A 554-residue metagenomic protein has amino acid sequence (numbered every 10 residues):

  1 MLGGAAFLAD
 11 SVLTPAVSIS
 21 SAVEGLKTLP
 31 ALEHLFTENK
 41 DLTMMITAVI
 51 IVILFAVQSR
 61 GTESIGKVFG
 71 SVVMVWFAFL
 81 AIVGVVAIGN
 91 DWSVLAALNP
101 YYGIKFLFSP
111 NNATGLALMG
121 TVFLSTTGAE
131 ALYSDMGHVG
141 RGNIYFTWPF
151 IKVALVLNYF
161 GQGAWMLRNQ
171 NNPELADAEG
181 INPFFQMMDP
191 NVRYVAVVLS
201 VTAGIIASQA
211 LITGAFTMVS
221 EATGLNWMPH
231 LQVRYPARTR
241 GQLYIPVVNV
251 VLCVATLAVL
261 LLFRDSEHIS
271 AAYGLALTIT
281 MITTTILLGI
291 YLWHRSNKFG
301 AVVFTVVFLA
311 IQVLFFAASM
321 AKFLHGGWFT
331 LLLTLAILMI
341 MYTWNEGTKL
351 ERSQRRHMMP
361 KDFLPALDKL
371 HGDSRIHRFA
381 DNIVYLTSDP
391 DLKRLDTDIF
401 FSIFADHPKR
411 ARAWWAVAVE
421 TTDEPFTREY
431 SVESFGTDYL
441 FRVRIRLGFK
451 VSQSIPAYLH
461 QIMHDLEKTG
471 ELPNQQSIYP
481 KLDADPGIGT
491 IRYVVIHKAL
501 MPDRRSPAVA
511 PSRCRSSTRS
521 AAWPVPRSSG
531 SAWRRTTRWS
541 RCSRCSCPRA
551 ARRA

Functional and structural regions predicted by a protein language model:
M1-A554: The structured alpha-helical core of multi-pass membrane proteins
